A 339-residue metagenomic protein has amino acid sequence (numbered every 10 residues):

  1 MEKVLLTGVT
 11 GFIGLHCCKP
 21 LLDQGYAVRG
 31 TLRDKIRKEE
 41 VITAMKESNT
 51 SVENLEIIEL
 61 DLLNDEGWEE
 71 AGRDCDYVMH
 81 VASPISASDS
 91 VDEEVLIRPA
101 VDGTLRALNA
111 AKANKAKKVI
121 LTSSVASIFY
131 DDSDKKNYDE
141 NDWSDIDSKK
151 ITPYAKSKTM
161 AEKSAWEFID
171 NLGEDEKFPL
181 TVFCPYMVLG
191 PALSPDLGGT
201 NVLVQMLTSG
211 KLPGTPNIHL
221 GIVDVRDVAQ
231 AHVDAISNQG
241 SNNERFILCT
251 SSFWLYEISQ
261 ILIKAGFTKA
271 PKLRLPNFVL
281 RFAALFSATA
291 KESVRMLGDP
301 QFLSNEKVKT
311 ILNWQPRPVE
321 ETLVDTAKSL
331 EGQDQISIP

Functional and structural regions predicted by a protein language model:
V4-Y26, T31: N-terminal Rossmann NAD(P)H-binding glycine-rich loop of SDR-like oxidoreductase domains
K35, M45-D102: NAD(P)H-binding glycine-rich loop region in Rossmannoid oxidoreductase-like domains and their noncatalytic homologs
H80, S90-Y154, G173: Conserved Rossmann-fold NAD(P)-dependent oxidoreductase catalytic core, especially the SDR/UDP-sugar
K149-L180: Active-site Tyr-X1-5-Lys
E174-E176, G190-L203, A235-F246: Glycine/proline-rich active-site loop of Rossmann-fold NAD(P)-dependent oxidoreductases
Q205-P213, I218-F246, S251: Alpha-helical substrate-binding/gating segment
A231-K291, E321-P339: Mid/C-terminal beta-alpha module of Rossmann-like enzyme folds, strongest in SDR-family dehydrogenases/epimerases
A283-Q315: Conserved C-terminal active-site "lid" loop/helix of NAD(P)H-dependent oxidoreductases that clamps the redox cofactor
